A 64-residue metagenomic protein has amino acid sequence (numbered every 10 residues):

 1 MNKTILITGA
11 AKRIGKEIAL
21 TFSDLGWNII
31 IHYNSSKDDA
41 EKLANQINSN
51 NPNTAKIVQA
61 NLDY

Functional and structural regions predicted by a protein language model:
T4, G9-R13: Conserved glycine-rich cofactor-binding loop
T4, N28, T54-K56: Structural signature of beta-strand start/N-cap positions in the alpha/beta core of ABC transporter nucleotide-binding
F22: Aromatic pocket-lining residues of Rossmann-like dinucleotide-binding sites
L25-K42: Conserved glycine-rich Rossmann-like NAD(P)H-binding loop of the short-chain dehydrogenase/reductase
L43-N51: Short, conserved SAM-binding/catalytic segment of Class I S-adenosyl-L-methionine-dependent methyltransferases
N50-Y64: Rossmann-fold cofactor-recognition segment
